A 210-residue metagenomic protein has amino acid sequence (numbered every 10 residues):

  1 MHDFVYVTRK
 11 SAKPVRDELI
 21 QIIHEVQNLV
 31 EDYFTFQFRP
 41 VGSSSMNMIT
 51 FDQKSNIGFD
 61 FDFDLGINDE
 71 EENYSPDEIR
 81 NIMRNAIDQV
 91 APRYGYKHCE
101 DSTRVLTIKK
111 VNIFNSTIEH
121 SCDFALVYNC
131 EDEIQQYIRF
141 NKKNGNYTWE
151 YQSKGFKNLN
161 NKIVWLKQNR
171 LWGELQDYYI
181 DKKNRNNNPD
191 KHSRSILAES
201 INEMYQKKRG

Functional and structural regions predicted by a protein language model:
M1-V41: Helical scaffold of the NTase/Pol beta-like nucleotidyltransferase catalytic core
K10, P14-D17, Q21, Y74 (+5 more regions): Alpha-helix boundary/N-cap detector
E18, I22-E25, I82, A86 (+1 more regions): Charge-rich, solvent-exposed alpha-helical interaction surfaces
V26-G42, P92-I108, R185-I201, K208-G210: Short glycine-rich, low-complexity/disordered patches
L29-Y33, R80-D132: Conserved catalytic core of two-metal-ion nucleotidyltransferases
V30-F61, L65-N73: Active-site nucleotide-donor binding segment shared across nucleotidyl transfer reactions
F63-Q89: A broadly used, surface-exposed interaction patch
V105-L106, N115-G210: Right-hand nucleic-acid polymerase module
